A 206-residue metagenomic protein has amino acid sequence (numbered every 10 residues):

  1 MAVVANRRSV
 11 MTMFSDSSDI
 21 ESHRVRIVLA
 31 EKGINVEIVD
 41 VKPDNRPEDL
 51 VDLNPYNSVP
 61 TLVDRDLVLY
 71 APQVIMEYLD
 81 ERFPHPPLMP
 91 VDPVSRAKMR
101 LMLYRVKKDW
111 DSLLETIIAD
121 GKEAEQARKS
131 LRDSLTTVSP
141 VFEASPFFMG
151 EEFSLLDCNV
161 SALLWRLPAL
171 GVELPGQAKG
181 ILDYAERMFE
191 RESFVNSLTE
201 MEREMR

Functional and structural regions predicted by a protein language model:
M1-L135, S139, P146: GST-like domain detector, emphasizing the conserved glutathione-binding G-site in the N-terminal thioredoxin-like
D16, L155, M201: Short, solvent-exposed turn/loop segments enriched in Gly/Ser/Thr/Pro and often Arg
V39, P72, Q177, L198-T199: Residue-level detector of family-conserved "landmark" positions at structurally sensitive sites
V94, V106-S197: GST-like fold's C-terminal all-alpha helical module
E202-R206: Carbohydrate-binding/catalytic loop surfaces
